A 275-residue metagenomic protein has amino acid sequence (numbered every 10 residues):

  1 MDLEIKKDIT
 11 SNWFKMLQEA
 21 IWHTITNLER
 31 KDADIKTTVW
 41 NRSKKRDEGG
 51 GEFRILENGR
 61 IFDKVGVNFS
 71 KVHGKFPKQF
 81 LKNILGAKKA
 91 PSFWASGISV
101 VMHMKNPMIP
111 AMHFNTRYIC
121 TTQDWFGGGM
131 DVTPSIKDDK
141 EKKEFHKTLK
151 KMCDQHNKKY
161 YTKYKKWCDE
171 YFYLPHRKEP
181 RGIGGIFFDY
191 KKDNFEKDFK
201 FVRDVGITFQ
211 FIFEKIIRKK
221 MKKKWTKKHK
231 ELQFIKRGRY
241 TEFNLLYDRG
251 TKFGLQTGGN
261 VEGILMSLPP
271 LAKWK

Functional and structural regions predicted by a protein language model:
D2-L85, K191-L246: Gly/Pro-rich turn-and-neighbor structural signature
K6, M104-N106, T122, V132-D139 (+2 more regions): A generic structural motif
G51-G128: Internal mixed beta-strand/loop scaffold within catalytic domains of large alpha/beta enzymes
S92-W94, T148, M152, H156 (+1 more regions): A long amphipathic alpha-helix within ATP-dependent nucleotide-binding catalytic cores
W94-S96, W125-T133, E179-D193, Y240-E242: Glycine-rich, often proline-containing surface loops adjacent to acidic residues and nearby aromatics that form
M104, T251-K275: Long, contiguous binding/interaction regions
T122-K166: Compact, glycine/acidic-enriched structural inserts
M152-F201, K215-R218: Long, charged, mostly alpha-helical binding arms that flank functional sites
